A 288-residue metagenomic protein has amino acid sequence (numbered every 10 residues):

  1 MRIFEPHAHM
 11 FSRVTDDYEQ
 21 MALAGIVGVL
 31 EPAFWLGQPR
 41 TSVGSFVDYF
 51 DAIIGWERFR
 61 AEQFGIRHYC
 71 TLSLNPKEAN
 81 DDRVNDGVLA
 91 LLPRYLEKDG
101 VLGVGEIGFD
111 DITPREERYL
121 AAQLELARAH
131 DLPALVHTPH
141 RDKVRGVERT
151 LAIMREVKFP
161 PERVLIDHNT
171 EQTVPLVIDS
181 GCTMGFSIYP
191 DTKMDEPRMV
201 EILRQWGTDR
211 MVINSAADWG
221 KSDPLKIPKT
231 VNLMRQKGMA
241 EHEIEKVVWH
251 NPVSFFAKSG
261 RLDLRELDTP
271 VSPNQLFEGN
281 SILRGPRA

Functional and structural regions predicted by a protein language model:
M1-H130, A134-V136, H140-R141, E148-R149 (+2 more regions): Mid-domain alpha/beta scaffold segments of enzyme catalytic cores
V14-Y18, P114, V144-L151, V174-S180 (+3 more regions): Histidine/acidic-residue-rich catalytic or RNA/ligand-binding cores of hydrolases and nuclease-related proteins
A33-G37, I188-K193, A217-D218: Short, acidic/turn-prone active-site loops that include or flank metal/cofactor- and phosphate-binding residues
E62-F64, E156-P160, W206-G207, Q236-H242: Short helix-capping segments at alpha-helix termini
D82, D86, V144, E171 (+4 more regions): Electropositive phosphate-/nucleotide-binding environments in soluble metabolic enzymes
A121-E201, R210-V212: Catalytic pocket-lining loop regions of alpha/beta-barrel enzymes, especially the amidohydrolase/enolase/GH5 lineages
W206-P224, I244: Short acidic/histidine-rich active-site segments
P228-A288: Mid-to-C-terminal alpha-helical segments outside catalytic/metal-binding sites
